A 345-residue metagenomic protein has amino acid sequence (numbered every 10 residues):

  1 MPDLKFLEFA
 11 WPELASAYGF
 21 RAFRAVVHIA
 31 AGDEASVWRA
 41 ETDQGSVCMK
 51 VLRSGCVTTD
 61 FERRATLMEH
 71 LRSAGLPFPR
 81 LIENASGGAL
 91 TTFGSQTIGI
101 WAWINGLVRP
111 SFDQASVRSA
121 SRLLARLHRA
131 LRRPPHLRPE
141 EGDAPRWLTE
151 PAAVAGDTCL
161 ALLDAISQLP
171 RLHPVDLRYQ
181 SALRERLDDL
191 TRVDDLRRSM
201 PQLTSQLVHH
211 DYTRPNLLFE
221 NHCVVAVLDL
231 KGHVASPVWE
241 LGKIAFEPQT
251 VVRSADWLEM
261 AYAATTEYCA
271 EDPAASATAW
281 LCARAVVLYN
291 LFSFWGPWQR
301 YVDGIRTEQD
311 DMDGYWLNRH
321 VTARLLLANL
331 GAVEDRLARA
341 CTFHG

Functional and structural regions predicted by a protein language model:
M1-A25: Juxta-kinase regulatory segment immediately upstream of eukaryotic protein kinase catalytic domains
L7-A15, H136, T158-H209, V333-T342: An alpha-helical support segment within catalytic cores of ATP-dependent transferases
Y18-T42: ATP-binding glycine-rich phosphate-binding loop
D33-D43, C48-M49, L81, R192-W239: Active-site acidic catalytic loop and adjacent metal/ATP-binding pocket of ATP-dependent phosphoryl transfer enzymes
T42-P139: ATP-binding pocket architecture of kinase catalytic cores
Q114-Y179: A cross-family kinase active-site recognition segment
R146, A165, S293-G345: ATP/Mg2+ or Mg2+-diphosphate-binding catalytic cores that bind nucleotide phosphates or diphosphates via glycine-rich
V238-P273, V287-T307: Active-site activation/catalytic loop segments of kinase-like enzymes and analogous catalytic loops in related
